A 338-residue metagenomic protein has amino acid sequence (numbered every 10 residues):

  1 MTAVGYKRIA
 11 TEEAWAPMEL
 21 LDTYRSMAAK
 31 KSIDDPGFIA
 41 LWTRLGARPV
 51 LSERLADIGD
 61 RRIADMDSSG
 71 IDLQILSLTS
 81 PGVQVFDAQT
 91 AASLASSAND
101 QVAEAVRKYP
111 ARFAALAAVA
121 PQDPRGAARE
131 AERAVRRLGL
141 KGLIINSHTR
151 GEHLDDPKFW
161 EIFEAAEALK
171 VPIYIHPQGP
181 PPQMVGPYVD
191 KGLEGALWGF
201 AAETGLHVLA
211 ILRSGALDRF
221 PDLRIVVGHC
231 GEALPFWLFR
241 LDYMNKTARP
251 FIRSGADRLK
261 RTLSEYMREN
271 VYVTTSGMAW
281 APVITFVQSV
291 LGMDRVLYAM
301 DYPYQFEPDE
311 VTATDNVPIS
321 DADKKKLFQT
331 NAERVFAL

Functional and structural regions predicted by a protein language model:
M1-I9, A16-L73, D100-K108, R129-R133 (+5 more regions): Mid-to-C-terminal alpha-helical segments outside catalytic/metal-binding sites
T11, A118, Y174-H176, G228 (+1 more regions): Generic beta-sheet signal
T43-V50, I63-F86, R112-A120, K141-I145: Divalent metal-dependent hydrolysis catalytic cores, especially in the metallo-beta-lactamase
T79-L94, R125, D190-L193: Surface-exposed, active-site-proximal loop segments in enzymatic domains
A91-N99, D155-I162: Charged helix-capping and loop-helix junction motifs
V106, R133-L291, R295: Catalytic pocket-lining loop regions of alpha/beta-barrel enzymes, especially the amidohydrolase/enolase/GH5 lineages
A117-Q122, G126, V226: Alpha-helical scaffold segments that form or flank carboxylate-/histidine-based iron centers
P121, P177-Q183, Y302-Y304: Short glycine-enriched loops at secondary-structure junctions
